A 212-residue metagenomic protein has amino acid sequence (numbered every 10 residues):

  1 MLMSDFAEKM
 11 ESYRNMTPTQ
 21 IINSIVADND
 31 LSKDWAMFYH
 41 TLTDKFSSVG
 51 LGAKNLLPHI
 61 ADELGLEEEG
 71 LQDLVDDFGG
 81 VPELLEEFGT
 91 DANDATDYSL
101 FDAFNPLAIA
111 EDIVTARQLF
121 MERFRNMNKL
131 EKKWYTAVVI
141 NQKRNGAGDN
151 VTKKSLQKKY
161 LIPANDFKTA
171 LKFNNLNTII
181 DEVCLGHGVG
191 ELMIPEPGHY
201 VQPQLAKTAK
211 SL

Functional and structural regions predicted by a protein language model:
M1-L212: N-terminal nucleic-acid-engaging modules of covalent nucleotidyltransferase systems
